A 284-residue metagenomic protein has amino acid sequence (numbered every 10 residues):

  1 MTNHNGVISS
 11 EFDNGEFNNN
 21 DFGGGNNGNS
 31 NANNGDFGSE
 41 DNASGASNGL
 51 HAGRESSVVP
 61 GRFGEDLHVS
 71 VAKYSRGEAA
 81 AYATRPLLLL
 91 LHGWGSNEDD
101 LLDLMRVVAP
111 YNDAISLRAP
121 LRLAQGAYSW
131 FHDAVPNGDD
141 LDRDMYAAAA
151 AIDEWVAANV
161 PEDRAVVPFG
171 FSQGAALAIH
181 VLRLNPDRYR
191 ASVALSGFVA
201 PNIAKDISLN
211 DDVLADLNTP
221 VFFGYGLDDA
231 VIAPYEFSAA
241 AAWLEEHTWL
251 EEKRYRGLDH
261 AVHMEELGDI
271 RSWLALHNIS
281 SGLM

Functional and structural regions predicted by a protein language model:
M1-G23, G35-L87: A domain-start/cap signature at the N-terminus of enzymes
S56-E162: Serine-hydrolase catalytic machinery in alpha/beta-hydrolase-like enzymes
H92-W94, F169-F171, G226: Conserved alpha/beta-hydrolase "nucleophile elbow" surrounding the catalytic nucleophile
P161-G170: Alpha/beta-hydrolase fold nucleophile elbow
G170-G174, A178: Gly/Ala-rich beta-loop-alpha elbow adjacent to hydrolase catalytic centers
D187-V199: A conserved short beta-strand
F223-Y225, D229: Short beta-strand/loop motif that positions the catalytic acidic residue of the alpha/beta-hydrolase fold
Y235-M284: C-terminal catalytic histidine-bearing segment of alpha/beta-hydrolase fold enzymes
